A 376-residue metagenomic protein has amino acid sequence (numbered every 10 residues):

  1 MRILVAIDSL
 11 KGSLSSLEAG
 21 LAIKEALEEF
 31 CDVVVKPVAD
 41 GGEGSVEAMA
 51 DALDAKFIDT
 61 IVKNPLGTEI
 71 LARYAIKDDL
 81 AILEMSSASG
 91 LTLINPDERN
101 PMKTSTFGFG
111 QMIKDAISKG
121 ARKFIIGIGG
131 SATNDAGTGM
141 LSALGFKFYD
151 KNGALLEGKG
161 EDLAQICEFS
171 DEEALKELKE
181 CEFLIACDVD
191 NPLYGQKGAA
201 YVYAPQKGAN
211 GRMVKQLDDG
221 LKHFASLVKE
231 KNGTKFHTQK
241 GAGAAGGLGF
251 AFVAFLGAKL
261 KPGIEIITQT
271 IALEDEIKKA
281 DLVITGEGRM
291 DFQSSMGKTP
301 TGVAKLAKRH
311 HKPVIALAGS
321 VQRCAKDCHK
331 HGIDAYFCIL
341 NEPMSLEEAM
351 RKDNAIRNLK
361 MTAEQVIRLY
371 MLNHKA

Functional and structural regions predicted by a protein language model:
R2-I128, A132-A376: N-terminal loops that bind phosphate or other acidic moieties and the adjacent beta-alpha structural core
